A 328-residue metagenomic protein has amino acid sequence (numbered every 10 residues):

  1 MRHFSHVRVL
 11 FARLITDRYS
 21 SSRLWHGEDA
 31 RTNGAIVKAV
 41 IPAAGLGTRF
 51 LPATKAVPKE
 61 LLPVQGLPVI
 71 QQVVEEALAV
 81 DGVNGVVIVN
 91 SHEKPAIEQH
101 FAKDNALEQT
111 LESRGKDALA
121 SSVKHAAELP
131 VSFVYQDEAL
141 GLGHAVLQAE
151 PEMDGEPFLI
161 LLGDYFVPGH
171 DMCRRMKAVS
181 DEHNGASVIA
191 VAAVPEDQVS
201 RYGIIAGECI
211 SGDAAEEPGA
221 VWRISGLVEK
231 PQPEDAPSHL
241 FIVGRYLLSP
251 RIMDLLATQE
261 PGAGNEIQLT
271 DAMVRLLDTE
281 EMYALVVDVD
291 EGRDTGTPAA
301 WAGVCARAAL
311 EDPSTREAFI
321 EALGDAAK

Functional and structural regions predicted by a protein language model:
F4-V7, A12, G27-A30: Short hydrophobic alpha-helical segments enriched in small aliphatic residues
I15-I41, R49, P63, L67-I160 (+1 more regions): Conserved N-terminal catalytic core of the sugar/cofactor nucleotidyltransferase
H26, T32-I36, A220-W222, P237-K328: Conserved alpha/beta core of the MobA/IspD/sugar-nucleotide pyrophosphorylase nucleotidyltransferase superfamily
N84-V86, A186-S187, E281: Residues at the starts of beta-strands that form the adenosine-phosphate
A118-L129, A215-V221, R275-L277: Short, conserved catalytic or adaptor-binding loops enriched in Gly and charged residues
F166-Q259, A263: Conserved core of the sugar-phosphate nucleotidyltransferase
